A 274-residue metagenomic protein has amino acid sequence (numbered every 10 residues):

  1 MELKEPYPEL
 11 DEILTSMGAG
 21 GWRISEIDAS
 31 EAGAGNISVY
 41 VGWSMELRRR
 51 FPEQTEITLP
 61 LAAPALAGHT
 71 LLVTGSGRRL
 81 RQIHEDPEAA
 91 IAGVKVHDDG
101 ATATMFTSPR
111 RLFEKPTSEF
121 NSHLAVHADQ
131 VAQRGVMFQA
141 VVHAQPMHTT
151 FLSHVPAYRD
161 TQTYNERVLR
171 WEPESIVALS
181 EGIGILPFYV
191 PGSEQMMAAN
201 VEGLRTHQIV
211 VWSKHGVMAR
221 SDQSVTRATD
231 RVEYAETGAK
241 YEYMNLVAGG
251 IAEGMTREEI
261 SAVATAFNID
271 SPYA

Functional and structural regions predicted by a protein language model:
M1-A274: Glycine-rich flexible loops
